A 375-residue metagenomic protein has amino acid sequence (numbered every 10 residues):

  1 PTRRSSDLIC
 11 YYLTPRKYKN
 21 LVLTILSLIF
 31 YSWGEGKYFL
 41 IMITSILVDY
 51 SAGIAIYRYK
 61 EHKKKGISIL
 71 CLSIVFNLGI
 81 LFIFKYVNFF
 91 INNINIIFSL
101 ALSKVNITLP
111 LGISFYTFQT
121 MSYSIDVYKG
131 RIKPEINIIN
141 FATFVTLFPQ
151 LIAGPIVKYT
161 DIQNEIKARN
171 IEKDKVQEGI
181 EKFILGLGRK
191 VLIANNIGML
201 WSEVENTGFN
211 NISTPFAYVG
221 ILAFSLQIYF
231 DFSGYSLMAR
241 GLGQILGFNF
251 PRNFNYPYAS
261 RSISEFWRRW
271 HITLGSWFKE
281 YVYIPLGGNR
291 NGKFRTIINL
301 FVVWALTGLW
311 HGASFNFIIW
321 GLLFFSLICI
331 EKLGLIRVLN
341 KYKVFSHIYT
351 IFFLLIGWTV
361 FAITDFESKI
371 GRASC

Functional and structural regions predicted by a protein language model:
P1-R372: Membrane-embedded transmembrane alpha-helical bundles that form the catalytic cores of multi-pass lipid-modifying
